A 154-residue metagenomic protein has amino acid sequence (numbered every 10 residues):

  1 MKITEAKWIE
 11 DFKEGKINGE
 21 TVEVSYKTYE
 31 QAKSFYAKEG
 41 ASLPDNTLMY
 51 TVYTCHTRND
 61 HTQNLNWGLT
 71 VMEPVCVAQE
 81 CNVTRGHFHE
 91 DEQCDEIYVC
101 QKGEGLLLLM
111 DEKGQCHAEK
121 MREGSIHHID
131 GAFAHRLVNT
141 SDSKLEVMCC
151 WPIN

Functional and structural regions predicted by a protein language model:
M1-A6: Intrinsically disordered, low-structural-confidence terminal and linker regions
E14-K120, T140-N154: Active-site region of the double-stranded beta-helix
L106, I126-H127, G131-R136: Histidine-centered metal-chelating micro-motifs
R122-G124: Loop/turn positions that initiate beta-strands
